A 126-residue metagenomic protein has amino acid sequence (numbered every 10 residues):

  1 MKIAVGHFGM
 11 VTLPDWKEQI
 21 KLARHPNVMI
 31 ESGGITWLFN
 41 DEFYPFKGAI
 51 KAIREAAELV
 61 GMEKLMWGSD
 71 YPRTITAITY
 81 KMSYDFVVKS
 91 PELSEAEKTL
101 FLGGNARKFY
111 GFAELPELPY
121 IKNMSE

Functional and structural regions predicted by a protein language model:
M1-M66, E114-E126: Catalytic pocket-lining loop regions of alpha/beta-barrel enzymes, especially the amidohydrolase/enolase/GH5 lineages
H7, I30, D70, K98 (+1 more regions): Divalent metal-coordination and catalytic microenvironments
I35-W37, Y71-T74: Short Gly/Pro-enriched loop/turn and capping motifs at secondary-structure junctions
R54-E55, L59-M66, I75-E126: Mid-to-C-terminal alpha-helical segments outside catalytic/metal-binding sites
